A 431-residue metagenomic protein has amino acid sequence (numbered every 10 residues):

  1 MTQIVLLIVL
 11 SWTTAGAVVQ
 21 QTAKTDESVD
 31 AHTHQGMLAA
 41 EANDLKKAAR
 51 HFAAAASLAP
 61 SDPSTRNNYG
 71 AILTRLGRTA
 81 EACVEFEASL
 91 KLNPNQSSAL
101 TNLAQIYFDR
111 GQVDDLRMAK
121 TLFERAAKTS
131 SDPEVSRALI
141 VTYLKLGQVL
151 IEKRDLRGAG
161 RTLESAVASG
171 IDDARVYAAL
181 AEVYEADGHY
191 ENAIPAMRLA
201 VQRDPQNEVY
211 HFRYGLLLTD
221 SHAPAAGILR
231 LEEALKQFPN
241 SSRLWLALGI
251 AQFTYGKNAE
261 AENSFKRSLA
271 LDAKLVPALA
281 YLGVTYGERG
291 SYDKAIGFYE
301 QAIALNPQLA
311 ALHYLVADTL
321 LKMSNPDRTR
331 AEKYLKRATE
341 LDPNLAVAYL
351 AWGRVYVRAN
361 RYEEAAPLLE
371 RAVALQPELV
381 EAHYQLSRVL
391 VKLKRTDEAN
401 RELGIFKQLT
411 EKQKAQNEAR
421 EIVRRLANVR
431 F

Functional and structural regions predicted by a protein language model:
Q21, D26, S136-V141, V391-F431: Terminal, low-structured helical/coil segments at or just beyond the last alpha-helical repeat
E27-L58, K145-R154, E182, I250: Alpha-helical segment of the N-proximal tetratricopeptide repeat
V29, P63-S64, S97-S98, P133-E134 (+9 more regions): Helix-start (N-cap) detector for alpha-helical repeat units in TPR-like alpha-solenoids, especially tetratricopeptide
E41-A54, R75-A88, R110-A127, L150-S165 (+7 more regions): Structural signature of tandem alpha-helical TPR/SEL1-like repeats, specifically the intra-repeat loop/turn
L58, L92, K128-T129, P133-V135 (+8 more regions): Structural marker of alpha-solenoid helical repeat scaffolds
Y314-N360: Alpha-helical adaptor scaffolds
